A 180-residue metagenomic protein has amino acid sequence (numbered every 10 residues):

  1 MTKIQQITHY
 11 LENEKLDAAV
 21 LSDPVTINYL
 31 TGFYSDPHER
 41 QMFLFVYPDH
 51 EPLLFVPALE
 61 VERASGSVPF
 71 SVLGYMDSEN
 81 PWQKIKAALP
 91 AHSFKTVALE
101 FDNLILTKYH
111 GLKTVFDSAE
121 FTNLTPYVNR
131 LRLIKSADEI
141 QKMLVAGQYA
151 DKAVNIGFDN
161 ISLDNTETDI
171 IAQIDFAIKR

Functional and structural regions predicted by a protein language model:
M1-E51, P90-S93, N155: Terminal domain-start leader segments
S22-P24, V56-L59, M76, L99-N103: Structural motif
N28, E62, N129-L131: Generic structural signal for helix capping and beta-alpha/helix-loop junctions
G32-Y34, S67, Y109-L112: Short amphipathic alpha-helical segments
D36-E39, S71, V115-F116, E139: Short, hinge-like loop/turn segments at secondary-structure boundaries
D49, F55-P81: Compact, glycine/acidic-enriched structural inserts
N80-R180: Flexible, acidic/His-enriched mid-domain "rim/lid" segments that flank
